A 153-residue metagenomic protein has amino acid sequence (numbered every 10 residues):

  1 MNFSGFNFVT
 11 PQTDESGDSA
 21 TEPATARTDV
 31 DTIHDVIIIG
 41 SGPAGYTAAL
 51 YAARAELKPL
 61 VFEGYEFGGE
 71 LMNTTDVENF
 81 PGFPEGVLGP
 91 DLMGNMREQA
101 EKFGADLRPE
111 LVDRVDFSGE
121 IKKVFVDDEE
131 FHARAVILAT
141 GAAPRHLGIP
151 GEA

Functional and structural regions predicted by a protein language model:
M1-I39, A55, L60, L107-A153: FAD-binding core/adjacent interface of flavoenzyme oxidoreductases
F3, T28-V30, H34-F103: Beta1-alpha1 glycine-rich phosphate/pyrophosphate-binding loop at the start of Rossmann-like nucleotide-binding domains
